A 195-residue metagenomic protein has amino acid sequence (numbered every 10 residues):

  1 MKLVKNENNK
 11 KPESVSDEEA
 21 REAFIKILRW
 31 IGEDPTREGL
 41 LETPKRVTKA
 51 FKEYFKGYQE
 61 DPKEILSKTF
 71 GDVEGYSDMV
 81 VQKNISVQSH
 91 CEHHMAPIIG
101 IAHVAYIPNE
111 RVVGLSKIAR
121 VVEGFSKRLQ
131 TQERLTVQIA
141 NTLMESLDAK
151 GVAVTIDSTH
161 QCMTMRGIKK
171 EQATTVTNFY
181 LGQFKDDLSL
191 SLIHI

Functional and structural regions predicted by a protein language model:
K2-I98, Q183-K185: Active-site loop/lid in soluble adenylation, ligation, and acyl-transfer enzymes
P44-A50, D157-M165: Beta-rich nucleic-acid/ligand-interaction surfaces
S77-V80, H103, G151-A153: Structural motif
S89, P108, S158-H160: Beta-strand elements of well-folded, non-transmembrane domains
E92-V137: Histidine-centered catalytic/metal-coordination loop motif
E123-T159: Well-ordered alpha/beta subsegment
C162-S191: Short, low-complexity, polybasic intrinsically disordered segments
I193-I195: Conserved small/polar residues in nucleotide/adenosyl-binding loops
